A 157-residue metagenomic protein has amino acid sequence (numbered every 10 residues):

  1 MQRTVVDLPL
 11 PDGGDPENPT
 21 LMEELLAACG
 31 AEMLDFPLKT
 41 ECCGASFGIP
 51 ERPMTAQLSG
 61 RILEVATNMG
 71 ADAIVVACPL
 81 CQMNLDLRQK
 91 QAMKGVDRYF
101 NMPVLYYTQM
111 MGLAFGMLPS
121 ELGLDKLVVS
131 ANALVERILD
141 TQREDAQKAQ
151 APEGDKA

Functional and structural regions predicted by a protein language model:
M1-A157: Iron-sulfur cluster-binding electron-transfer modules in prokaryotic oxidoreductases
